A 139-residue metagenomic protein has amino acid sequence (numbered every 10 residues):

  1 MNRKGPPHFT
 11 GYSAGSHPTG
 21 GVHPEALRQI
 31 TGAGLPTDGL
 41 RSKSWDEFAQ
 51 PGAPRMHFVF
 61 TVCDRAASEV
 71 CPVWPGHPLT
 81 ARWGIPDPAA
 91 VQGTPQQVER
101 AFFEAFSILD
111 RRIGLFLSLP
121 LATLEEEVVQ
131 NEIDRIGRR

Functional and structural regions predicted by a protein language model:
M1-Q50: Conserved active-site segments centered on acidic
R3, G32, V62, D110-R111: Generic detector of well-ordered secondary structure
H57: Conserved acidic residues
T61-V62, R82: Redox-cofactor binding/interface segments in oxidoreductases and associated redox assembly factors
D64-A67: Short glycine-rich anion-binding loops that position phosphate/pyrophosphate groups of nucleotides and phosphorylated
V70-R139: Phosphate-binding/catalytic loops
